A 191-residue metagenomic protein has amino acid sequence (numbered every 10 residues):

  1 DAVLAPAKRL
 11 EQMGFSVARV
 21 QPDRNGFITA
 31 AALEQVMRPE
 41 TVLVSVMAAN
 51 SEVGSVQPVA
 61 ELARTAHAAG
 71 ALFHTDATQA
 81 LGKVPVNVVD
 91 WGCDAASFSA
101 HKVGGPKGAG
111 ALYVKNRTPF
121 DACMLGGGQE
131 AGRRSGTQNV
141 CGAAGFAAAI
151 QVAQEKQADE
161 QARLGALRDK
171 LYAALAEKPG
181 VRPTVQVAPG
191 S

Functional and structural regions predicted by a protein language model:
D1-S191: Pyridoxal 5′-phosphate
